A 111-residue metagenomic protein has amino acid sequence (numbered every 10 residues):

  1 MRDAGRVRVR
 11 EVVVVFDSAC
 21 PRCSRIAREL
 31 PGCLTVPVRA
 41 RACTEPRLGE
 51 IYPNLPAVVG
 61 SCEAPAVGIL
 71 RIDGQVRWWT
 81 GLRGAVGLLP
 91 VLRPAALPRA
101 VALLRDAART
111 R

Functional and structural regions predicted by a protein language model:
M1-G5, S24-I26, G60-A64, Q75-V76: Short amphipathic alpha-helical segments, especially helix-boundary/capping motifs
M1-R2, C20, G49-N54: Mixed-charge, polar/low-complexity N-terminal
R2-P37: Local sequence-structure signature of Cys/Sec-based thiol-disulfide redox active-site neighborhoods
V13, R41, W78: Residues that recognize and position ribonucleotide moieties
P37-T44: Non-heme iron-sulfur electron-transfer modules
T44-R111: Thiol/selenol-based redox catalytic cores and closely related redox-interacting motifs
